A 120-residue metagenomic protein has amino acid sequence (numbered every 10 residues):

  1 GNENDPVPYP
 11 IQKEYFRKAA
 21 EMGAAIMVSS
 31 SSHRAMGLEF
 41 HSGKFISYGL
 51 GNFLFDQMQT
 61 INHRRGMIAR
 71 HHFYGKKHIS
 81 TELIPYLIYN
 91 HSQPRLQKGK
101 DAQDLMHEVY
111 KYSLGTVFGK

Functional and structural regions predicted by a protein language model:
G1-V7: Short acidic, glycine-rich surface-loop motifs adjacent to enzyme active sites
D5, D56, D101-D104: Acidic-enriched, low-complexity/disordered segments with a strong bias for Aspartate over Glutamate
P8-M67: Conserved beta-sheet core of the metallophosphoesterase superfamily
N62-K120: A short C-terminal boundary segment appended to hydrolase-like catalytic domains
